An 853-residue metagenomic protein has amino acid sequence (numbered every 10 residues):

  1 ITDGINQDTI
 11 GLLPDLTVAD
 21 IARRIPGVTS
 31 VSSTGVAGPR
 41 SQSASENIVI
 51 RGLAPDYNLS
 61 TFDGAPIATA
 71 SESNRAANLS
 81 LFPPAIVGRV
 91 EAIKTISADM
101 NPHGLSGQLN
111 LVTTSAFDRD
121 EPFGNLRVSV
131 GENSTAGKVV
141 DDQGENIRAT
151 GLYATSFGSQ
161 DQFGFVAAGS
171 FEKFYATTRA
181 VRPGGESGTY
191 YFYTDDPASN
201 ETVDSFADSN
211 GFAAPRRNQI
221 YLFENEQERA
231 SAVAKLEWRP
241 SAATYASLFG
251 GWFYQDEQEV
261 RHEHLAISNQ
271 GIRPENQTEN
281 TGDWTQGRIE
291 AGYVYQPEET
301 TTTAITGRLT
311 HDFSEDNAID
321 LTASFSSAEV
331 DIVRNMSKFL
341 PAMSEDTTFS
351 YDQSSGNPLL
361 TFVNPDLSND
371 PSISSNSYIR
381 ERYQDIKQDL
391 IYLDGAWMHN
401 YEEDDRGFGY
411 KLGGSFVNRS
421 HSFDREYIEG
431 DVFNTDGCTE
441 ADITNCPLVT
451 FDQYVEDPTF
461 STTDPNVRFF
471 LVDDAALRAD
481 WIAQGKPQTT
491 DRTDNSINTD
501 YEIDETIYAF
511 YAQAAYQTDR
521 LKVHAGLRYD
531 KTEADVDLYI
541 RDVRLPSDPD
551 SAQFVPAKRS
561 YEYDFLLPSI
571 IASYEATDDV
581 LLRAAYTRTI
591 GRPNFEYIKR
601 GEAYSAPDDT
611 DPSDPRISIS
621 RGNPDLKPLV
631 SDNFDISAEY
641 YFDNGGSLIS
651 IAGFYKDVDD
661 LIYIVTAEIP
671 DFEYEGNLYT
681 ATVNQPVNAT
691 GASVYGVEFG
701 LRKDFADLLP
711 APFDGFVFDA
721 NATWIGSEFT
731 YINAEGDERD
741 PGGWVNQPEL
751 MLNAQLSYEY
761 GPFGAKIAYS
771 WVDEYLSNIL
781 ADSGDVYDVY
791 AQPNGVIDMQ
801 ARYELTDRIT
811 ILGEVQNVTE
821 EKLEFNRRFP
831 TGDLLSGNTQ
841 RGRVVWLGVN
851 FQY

Functional and structural regions predicted by a protein language model:
A19-P66, K94: Extracytoplasmic beta-strand/coil segments of soluble accessory domains associated with Gram-negative outer-membrane
I21, L59, R89, I93 (+7 more regions): Predominantly transmembrane beta-strands of Gram-negative outer membrane beta-barrel pores used for transport
I48, A65-K94, G144, G151: Short acidic/polar hinge/loop motifs at secondary-structure boundaries that mediate gating or recognition
M100, A116-F123, G158-F163, A243 (+8 more regions): Short loop/turn motifs that connect adjacent beta-strands in outer-membrane beta-barrel proteins
D142-Q270, E290, P297-R308, S314-N317 (+1 more regions): Transmembrane beta-barrel wall of Gram-negative outer-membrane proteins
G287-T302, N495, T499-T506, Y561 (+7 more regions): Outer-membrane beta-barrel signature, preferentially recognizing the C-terminal barrel domain of Gram-negative
N434, A706, S770-L780, R802-Y853: C-terminal beta-signal and adjacent terminal beta-strands/loops of Gram-negative outer-membrane beta-barrel proteins
G653-I662, A667-I779, T819: Gram-negative outer-membrane beta-barrel transporters
